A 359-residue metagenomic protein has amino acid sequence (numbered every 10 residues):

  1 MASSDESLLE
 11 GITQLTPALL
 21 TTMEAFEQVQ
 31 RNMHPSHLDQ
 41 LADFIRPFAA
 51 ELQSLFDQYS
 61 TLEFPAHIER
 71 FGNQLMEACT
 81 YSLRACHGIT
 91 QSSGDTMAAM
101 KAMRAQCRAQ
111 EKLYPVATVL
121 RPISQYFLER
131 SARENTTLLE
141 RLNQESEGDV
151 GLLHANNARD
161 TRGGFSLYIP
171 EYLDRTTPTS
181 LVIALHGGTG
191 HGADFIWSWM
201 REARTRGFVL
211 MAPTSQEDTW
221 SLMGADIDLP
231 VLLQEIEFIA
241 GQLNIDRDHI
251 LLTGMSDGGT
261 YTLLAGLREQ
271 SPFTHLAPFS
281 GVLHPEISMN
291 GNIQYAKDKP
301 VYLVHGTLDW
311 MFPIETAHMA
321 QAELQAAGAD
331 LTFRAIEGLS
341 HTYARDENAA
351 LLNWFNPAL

Functional and structural regions predicted by a protein language model:
M1-E51, T61, P65-T179: A domain-start/cap signature at the N-terminus of enzymes
E171-T177, S221-S256: Gly/Ser-rich "nucleophile elbow"/oxyanion-hole loop immediately N-terminal to the catalytic nucleophile in hydrolases
L173-S221, P285, W310: Short substrate-entry loop that stabilizes the transition state in hydrolases
A193-R201, E235, V282-Q294, M319: Alpha-helical scaffolding within the catalytic cores of extracellular/periplasmic polymer-degrading hydrolases
A240-G241, D248-K297: Primarily recognizes the serine-hydrolase "nucleophile elbow" in alpha/beta-hydrolase and SGNH/GDSL folds
A296-V301, A327-A329: Short, proline-enriched alpha-helix->beta-strand connector loops that line the catalytic pocket of alpha/beta-hydrolase
Y302-H305, D309: Short beta-strand/loop motif that positions the catalytic acidic residue of the alpha/beta-hydrolase fold
E315-Q321, Q325-L359: C-terminal catalytic histidine-bearing segment of alpha/beta-hydrolase fold enzymes
